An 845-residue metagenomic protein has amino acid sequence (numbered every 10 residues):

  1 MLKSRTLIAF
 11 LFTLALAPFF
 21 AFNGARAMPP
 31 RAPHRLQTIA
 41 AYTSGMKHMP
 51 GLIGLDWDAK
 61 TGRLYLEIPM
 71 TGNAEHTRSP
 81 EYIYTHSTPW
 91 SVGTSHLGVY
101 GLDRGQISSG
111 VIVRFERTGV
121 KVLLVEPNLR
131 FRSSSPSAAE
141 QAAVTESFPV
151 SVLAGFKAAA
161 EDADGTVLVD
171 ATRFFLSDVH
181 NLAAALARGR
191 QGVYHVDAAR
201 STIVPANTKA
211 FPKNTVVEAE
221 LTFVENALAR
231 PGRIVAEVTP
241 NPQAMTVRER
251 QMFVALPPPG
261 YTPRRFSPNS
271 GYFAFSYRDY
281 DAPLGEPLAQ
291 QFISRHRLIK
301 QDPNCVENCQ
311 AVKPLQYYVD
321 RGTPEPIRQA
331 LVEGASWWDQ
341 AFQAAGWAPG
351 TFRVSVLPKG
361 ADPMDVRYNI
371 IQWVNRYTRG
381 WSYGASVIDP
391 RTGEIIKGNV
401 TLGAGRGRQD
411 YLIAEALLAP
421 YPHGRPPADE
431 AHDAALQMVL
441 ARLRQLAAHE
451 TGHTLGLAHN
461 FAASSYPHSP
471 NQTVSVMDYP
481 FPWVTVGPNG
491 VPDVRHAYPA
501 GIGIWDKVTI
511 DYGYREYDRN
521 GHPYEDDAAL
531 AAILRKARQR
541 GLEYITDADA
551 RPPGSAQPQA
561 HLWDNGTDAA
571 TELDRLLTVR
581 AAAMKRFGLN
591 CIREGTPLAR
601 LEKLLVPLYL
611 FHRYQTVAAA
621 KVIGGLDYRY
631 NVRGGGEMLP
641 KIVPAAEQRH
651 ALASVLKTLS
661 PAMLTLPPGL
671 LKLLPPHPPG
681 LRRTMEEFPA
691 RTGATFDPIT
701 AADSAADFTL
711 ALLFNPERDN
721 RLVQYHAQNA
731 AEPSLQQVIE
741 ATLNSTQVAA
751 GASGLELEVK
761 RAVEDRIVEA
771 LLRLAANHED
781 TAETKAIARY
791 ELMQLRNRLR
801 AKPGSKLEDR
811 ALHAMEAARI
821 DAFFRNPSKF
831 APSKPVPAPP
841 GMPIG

Functional and structural regions predicted by a protein language model:
M1-R5: Positively charged n-region of N-terminal signal peptides that target proteins for export
A9-A21: Bacterial N-terminal signal peptides
F20-P29: Signal peptide processing junction and immediate N-terminal pro/mature segment of secreted/exported proteins
M28-T323, A341, A348, V356-Q409 (+4 more regions): Auxiliary tRNA-acceptor-end handling modules of aminoacyl-tRNA synthetases
L55, I327-A345, L436-S465: Conserved catalytic-core segments centered on acid/base and nucleophilic motifs
Q329, D410-L412, V486-V491: Short conserved micro-motifs at the rims of enzyme active sites and ligand-binding pockets
S355-V374, A441-R495: The catalytic-center signature of Zn2+-dependent metalloproteases
A463-S464, N471-G845: Conserved catalytic/binding loops enriched for acidic/polar residues
